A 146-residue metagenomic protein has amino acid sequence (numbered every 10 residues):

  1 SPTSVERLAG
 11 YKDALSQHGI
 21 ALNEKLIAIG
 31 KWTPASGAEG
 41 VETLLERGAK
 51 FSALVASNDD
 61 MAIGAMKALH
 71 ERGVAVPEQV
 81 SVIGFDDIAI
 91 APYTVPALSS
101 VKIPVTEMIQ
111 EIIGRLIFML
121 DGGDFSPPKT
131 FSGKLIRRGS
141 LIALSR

Functional and structural regions predicted by a protein language model:
S1-H18, K25, P128-S140: An alpha-beta-alpha
T3, I29, S100-V101: Pocket-edge positions in alpha/beta enzyme catalytic cores
T3-R7, T33, G37, V105 (+1 more regions): Conserved donor sugar-nucleotide recognition element shared by glycan-biosynthetic enzymes
A21-N23, A75: Conserved H-loop
E24-K31, V82: Active-site donor-binding acidic/aromatic loop of nucleotide-activated sugar and phosphosugar transferases involved
I29-R47: Structural motif
E42-R146: Flexible loop/turn connectors
